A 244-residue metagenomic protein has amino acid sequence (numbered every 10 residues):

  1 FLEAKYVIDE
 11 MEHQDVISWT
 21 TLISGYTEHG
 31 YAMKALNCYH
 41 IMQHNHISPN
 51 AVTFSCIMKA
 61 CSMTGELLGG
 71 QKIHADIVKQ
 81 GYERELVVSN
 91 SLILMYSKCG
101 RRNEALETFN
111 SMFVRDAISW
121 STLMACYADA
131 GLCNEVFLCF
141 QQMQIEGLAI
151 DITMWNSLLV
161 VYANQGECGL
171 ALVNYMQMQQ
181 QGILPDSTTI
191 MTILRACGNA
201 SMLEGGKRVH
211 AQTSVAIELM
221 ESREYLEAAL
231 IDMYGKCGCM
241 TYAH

Functional and structural regions predicted by a protein language model:
A4, D15, W19-T20, S24 (+19 more regions): Pentatricopeptide repeat
M11, D15, H46, G81 (+5 more regions): Inter-helix linker motif
M11, M42, M58, M95 (+6 more regions): Methionine-biased hydrophobic packing positions in alpha-helices, especially within tandem helical repeat solenoids
G30-S55, C61, E66: Hydrophobic or amphipathic alpha-helical targeting/insertion segments
